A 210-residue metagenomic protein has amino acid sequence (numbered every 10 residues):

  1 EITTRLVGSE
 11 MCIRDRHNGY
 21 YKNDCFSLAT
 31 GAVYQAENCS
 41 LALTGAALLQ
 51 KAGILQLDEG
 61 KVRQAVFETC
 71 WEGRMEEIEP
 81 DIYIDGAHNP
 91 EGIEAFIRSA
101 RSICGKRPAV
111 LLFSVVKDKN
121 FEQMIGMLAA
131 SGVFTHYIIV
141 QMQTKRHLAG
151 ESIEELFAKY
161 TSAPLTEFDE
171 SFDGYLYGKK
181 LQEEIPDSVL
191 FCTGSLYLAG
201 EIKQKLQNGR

Functional and structural regions predicted by a protein language model:
E1-I13: Single conserved hydrophobic/aromatic residue that forms the stacking wall/gate of nucleotide- or nucleobase-binding
R14-G19: Short polybasic amphipathic segments
Y20-H136: Nucleotide phosphate-binding/pyrophosphate-handling subdomain across enzymes that bind or process nucleotide phosphates
I82, I125-V189: C-terminal helical cap/extension that packs against the catalytic core of soluble nucleotide-cofactor enzymes
C192: Acidic, glycine-rich flexible loop segments
S195: Active-site-proximal loop/hinge segments that shape catalytic or ion-binding/gating pockets
